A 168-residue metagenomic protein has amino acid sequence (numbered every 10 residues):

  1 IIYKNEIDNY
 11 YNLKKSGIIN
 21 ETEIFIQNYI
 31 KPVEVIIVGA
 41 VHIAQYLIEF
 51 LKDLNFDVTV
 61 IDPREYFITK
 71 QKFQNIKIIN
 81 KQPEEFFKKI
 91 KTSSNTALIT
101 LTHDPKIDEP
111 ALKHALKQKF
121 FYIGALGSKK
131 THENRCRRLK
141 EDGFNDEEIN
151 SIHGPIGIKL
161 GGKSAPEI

Functional and structural regions predicted by a protein language model:
I1-P63, F67-I76, S93-T96, T131 (+1 more regions): Segments forming oxygen-rich coordination pockets for charged ligands
F56, F120, F144: Short phosphate-binding/catalytic loops that engage adenosine nucleotides
T59, I79, H153: General small-molecule cofactor/ligand-binding pocket signal
I61, A97, T102, K113-R138: ADP-ribose/adenylate-binding Rossmann-like module
N75, K106-K113: Cytosolic regulatory regions of ion transport systems
I76-Q82: Conserved SAM-binding strand-loop segment of SAM-dependent methyltransferases
E84-S94: Short amphipathic alpha-helix with an adjacent loop that forms part of the alpha/beta core around
L126-I168: Adenosine-phosphate binding glycine-rich loop
